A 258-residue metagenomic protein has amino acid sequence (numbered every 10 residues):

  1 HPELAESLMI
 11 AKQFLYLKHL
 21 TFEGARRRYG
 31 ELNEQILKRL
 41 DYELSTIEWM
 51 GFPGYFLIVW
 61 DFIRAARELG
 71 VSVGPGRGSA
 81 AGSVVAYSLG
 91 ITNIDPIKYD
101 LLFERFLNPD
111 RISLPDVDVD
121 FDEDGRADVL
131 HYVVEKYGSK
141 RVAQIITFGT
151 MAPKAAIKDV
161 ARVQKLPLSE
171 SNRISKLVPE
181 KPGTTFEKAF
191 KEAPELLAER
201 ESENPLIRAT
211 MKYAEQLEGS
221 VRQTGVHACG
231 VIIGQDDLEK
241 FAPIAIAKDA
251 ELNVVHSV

Functional and structural regions predicted by a protein language model:
H1-V258: Alpha-helical scaffold/interaction cores of sigma-54-like transcription cofactors and many family A DNA polymerases
